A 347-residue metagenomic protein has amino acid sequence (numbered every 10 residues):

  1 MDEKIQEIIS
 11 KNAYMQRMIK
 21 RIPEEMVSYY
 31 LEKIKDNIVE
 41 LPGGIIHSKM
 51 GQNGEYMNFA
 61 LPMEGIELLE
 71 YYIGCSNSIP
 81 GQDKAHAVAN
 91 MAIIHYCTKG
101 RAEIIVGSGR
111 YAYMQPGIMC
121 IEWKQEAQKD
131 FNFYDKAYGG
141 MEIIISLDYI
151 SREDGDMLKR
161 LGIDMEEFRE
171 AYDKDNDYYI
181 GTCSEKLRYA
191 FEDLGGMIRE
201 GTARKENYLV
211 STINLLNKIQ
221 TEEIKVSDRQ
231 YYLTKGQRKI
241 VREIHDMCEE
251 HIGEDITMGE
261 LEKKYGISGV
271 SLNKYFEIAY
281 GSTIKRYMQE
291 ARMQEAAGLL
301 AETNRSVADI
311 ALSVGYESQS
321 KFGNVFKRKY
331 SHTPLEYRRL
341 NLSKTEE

Functional and structural regions predicted by a protein language model:
E3-G44: Short Lys/Arg-enriched alpha/beta "domain-start" segment
L41-M165: N-terminal regulatory/effector-sensing and dimerization cores that precede helix-turn-helix DNA-binding domains
D83, G236-Q237, M288-A297, E336-E347: Short, basic, alpha-helical segments at the C-terminal edge of helix-turn-helix-like DNA-binding modules
K159-I163, I180-Y189: A short mid-domain helix/strand-loop element embedded in enzyme catalytic domains that forms or borders the active-site
E166-C183, I198-N207, L216-D246, E250 (+2 more regions): Short, Lys/Arg-enriched, Trp-marked, Pro/Gly-tolerant hinge/linker segments that flank
N217-I224, M247-E249, D255-A291, A311-E336: Basic/polar phosphate-binding segments, predominantly the helix-turn-helix DNA-binding elements of transcriptional
I252-G253, L300-E302: Short amphipathic helical patch at the helix-1/turn junction of helix-turn-helix
